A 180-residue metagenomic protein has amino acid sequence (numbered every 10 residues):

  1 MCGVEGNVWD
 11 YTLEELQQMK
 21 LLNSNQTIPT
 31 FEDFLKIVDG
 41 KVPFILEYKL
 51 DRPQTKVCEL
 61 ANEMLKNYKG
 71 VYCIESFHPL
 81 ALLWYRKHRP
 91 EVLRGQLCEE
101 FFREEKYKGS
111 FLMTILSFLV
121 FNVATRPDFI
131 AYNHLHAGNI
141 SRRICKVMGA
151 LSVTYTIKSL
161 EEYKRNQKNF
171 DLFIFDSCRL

Functional and structural regions predicted by a protein language model:
M1-G40, K49, V92-L112, L116-S117 (+1 more regions): An active-site metal/cofactor-coordinating segment within enzyme catalytic domains
L16, F34, L46, I74 (+4 more regions): Conserved, mostly hydrophobic/aromatic
K20-N23, E47-D51, E63-Y72, D128-F129: Surface-exposed cleft-lining segments at the edges of enzyme active sites
Q26-I28, E104-L180: C-terminal active-site rim and adjoining tail of enzyme catalytic domains
D33-K41, A61-N67, R86-R89, V123-A124 (+2 more regions): Acidic (Asp/Glu)-rich catalytic clusters
P43-I45, V71-E75, E91-G95, D128-A131 (+2 more regions): Structural preference for beta-strand elements that scaffold enzyme active sites
L50, H78-P79, H134, S159: Helix N-cap/beta->alpha junction signal
Q54-L65, A81-V92, K106-M113: Distinct, well-ordered alpha-helical segments
